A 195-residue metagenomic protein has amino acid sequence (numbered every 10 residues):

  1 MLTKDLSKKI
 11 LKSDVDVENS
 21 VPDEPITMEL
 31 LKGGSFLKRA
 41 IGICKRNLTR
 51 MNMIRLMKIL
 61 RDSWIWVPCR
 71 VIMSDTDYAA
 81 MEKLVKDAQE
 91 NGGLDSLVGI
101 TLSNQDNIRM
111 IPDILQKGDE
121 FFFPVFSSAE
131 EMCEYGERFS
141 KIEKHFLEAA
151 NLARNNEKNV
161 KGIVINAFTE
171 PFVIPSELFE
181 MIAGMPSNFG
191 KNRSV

Functional and structural regions predicted by a protein language model:
M1-V195: An interfacial alpha-helical scaffold signature
